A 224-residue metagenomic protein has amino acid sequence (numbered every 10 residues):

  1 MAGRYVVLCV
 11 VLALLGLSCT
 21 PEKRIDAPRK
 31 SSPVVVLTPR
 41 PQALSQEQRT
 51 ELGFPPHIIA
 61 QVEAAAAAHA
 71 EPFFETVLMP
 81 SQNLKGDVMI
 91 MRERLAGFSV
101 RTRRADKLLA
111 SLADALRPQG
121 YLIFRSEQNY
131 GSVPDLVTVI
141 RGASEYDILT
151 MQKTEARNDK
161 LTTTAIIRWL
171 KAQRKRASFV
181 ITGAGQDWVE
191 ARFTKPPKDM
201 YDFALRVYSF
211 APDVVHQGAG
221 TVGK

Functional and structural regions predicted by a protein language model:
M1-V7: Bacterial N-terminal signal peptides that target proteins for export
L15-S18: C-terminal motif of bacterial Sec signal peptides marking the signal peptidase cleavage site
T20-E22: Bacterial signal peptide processing site
I25-L136: Charge-rich, low-complexity segments
A105, K160-L170, M200-S209: Well-ordered, non-membrane alpha-helical segments in soluble/globular domains
S132-A172: Surface-exposed, low-hydrophobicity interaction/linker segments
V180-G185: Short beta-strand
R192-K224: Alpha-helical oligomerization segments
